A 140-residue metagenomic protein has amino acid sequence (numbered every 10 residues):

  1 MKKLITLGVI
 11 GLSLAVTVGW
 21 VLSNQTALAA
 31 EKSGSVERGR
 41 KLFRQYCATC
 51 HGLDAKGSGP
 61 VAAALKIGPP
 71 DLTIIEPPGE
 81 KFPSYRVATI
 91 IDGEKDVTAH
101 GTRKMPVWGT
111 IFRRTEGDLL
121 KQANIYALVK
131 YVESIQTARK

Functional and structural regions predicted by a protein language model:
M1-L4: Positively charged n-region of N-terminal signal peptides that target proteins for export
G8-W20: Bacterial N-terminal signal peptides
W20-L42, G79-E80: Electrostatic cytochrome c docking/interface patches
E37-A48, D118-L119, T137-R139: Sequence context surrounding c-type heme c attachment/ligation sites in exported
G39, F43-L53, M105, L128 (+1 more regions): The canonical Cys-X-X-Cys-His
R44, A48, D92-D96, T110 (+1 more regions): Sec-exported extracytoplasmic/periplasmic mature domains
A48-G79, P83: N-terminal, post-signal-peptide region of Sec/Tat-exported proteins
A63, P69-P70, D92-A123: Axial heme c-ligation environment in periplasmic c-type cytochrome domains
